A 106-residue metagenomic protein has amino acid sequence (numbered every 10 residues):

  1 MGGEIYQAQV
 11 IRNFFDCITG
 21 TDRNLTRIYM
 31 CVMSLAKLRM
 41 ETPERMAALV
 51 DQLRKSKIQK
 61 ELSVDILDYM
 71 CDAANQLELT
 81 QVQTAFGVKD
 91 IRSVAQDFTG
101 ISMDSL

Functional and structural regions predicted by a protein language model:
M1-E4, T21, L35-T42, Q52 (+2 more regions): Residue-level signature of the C-terminal ends
Y6-F14, R27-M30, E41-L49, L62 (+4 more regions): Structural recognition of alpha-solenoid helical scaffolds
R12-R23, V50-I58: HEAT/HEAT-like alpha-solenoid repeats
